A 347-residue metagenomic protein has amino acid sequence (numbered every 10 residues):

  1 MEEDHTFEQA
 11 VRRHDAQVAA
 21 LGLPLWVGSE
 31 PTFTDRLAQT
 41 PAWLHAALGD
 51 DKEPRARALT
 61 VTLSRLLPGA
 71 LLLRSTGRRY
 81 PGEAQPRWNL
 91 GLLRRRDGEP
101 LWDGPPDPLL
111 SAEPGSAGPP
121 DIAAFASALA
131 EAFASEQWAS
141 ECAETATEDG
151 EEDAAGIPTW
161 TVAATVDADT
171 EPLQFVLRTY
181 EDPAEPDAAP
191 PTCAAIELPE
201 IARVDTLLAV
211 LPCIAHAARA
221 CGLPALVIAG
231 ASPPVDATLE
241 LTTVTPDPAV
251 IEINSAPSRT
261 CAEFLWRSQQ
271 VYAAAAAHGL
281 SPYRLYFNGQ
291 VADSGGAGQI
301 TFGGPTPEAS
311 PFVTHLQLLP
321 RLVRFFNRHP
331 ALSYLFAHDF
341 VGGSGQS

Functional and structural regions predicted by a protein language model:
M1-V227, S232-T238: Mixed-charge, low-complexity segments
D15-A16, R78-G82, L198, S268-Q270 (+3 more regions): Aromatic-enriched hydrophobic runs in primary sequence
L173-D182, A188-E197, T243-S255, S294-G304: Glycine-rich, often proline-containing surface loops adjacent to acidic residues and nearby aromatics that form
T206-R219, A292-P307: Hydrophobic/aromatic-rich, well-ordered segments within soluble, folded domains that form packed cores
V210-C213, A217-C221, A274, H278 (+1 more regions): Conserved short hydrophobic interaction patches
P233-V235, T242-L265, Q269, A273 (+3 more regions): Loop-rich catalytic cores of soluble enzymes, especially ATP-dependent carboxylate-amine ligases and other
